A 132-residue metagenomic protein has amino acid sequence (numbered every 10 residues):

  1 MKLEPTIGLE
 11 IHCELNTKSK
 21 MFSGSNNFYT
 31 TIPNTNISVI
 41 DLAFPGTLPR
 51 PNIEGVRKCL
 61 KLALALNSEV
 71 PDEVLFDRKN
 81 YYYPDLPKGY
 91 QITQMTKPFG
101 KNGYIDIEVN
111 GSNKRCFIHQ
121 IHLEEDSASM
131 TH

Functional and structural regions predicted by a protein language model:
M1-H132: Basic, nucleic-acid-interacting segments
